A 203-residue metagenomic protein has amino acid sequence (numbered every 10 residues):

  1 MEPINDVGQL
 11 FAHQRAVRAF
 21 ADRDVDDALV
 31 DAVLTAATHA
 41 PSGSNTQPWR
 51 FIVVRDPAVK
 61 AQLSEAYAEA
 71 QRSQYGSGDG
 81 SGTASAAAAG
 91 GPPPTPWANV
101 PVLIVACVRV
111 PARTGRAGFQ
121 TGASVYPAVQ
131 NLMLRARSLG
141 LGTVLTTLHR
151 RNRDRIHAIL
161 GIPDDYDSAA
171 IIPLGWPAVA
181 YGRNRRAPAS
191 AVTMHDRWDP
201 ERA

Functional and structural regions predicted by a protein language model:
M1-N99, E201-A203: N-terminal amphipathic, basic helical "cap/leader" segment at the start of enzyme domains
E2-P3, A169-A203: C-terminal helix-cap and adjacent tail motif
L10, L103-C107, A169-P173: Conserved hydrophobic/aromatic beta-strand scaffold that supports enzyme active sites
A21, V102, V110-A117, H195-A203: Helix-biased detector of long, well-ordered alpha-helical tracts
A36-A37, I104, V110-A158: Small-aliphatic-rich amphipathic alpha-helix that forms the alpha element of a beta-alpha
N45-T46, R116-A117, R185: Short glycine/proline-enriched turns and hinge-like loops at secondary-structure junctions
W49, V100-V102, A169, S190: Change "...and in nucleic-acid phosphodiester-cleaving endonucleases..." to "...and in nucleic-acid processing enzymes
I156-A169: Short, electropositive alpha-helical surface patch
